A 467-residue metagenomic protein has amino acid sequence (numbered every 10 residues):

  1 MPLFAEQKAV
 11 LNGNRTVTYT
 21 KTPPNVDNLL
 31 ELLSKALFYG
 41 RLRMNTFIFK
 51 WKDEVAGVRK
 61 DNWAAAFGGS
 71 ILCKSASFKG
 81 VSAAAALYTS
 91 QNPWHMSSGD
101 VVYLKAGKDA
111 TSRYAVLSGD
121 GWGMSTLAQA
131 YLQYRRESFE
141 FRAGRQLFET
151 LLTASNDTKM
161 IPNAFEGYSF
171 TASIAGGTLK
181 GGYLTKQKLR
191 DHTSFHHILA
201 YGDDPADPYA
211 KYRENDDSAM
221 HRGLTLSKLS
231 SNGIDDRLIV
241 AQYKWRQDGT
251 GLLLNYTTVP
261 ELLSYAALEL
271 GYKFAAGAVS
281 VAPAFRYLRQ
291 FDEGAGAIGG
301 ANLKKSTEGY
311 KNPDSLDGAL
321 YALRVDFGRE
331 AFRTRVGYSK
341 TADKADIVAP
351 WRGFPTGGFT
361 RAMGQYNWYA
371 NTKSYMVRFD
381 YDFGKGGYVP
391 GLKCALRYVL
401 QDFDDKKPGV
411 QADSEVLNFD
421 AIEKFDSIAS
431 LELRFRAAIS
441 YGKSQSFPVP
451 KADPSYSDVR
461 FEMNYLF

Functional and structural regions predicted by a protein language model:
E6-A9, R15, Y19-F38, C73-A84 (+7 more regions): Short loop/turn motifs that connect adjacent beta-strands in outer-membrane beta-barrel proteins
S34, D61-F67, M124-A128, R135 (+9 more regions): Residues that define the transmembrane beta-barrel architecture of outer-membrane proteins
M44-T46, F141-S155, L179-G181, A241 (+6 more regions): Transmembrane beta-strand segments that form the barrel wall of outer-membrane beta-barrel proteins
K50-G57, M96-V101, L151-M160, H192-I198 (+5 more regions): Outer-membrane beta-barrel translocator domains and adjoining extracellular loop/strand segments of Gram-negative
G69-S75, A130-Y134, Y168-A172, A241-Q247 (+5 more regions): Residues on the lipid-exposed face of transmembrane beta-strands in outer-membrane beta-barrel proteins
C73-T111, A115-A200, W245, T250 (+2 more regions): Outer membrane beta-barrel
K180-A241, V279-T356, A437-V459: Outer-membrane beta-barrel translocator/channel fold
A331-K424: C-terminal structural cap/anchor segments
